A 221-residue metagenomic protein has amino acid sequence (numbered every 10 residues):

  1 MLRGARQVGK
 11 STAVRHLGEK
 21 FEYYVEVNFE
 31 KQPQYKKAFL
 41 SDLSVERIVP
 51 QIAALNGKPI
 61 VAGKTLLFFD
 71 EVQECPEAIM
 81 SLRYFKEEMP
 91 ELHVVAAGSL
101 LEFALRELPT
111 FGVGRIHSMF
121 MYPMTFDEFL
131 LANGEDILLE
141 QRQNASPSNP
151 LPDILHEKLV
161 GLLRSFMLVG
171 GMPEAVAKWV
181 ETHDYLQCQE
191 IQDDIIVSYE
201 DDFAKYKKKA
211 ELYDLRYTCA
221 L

Functional and structural regions predicted by a protein language model:
K10: Conserved lysine of the Walker
K20-K36: Conserved catalytic segments around the Walker B and adjacent sensor/switch elements of P-loop NTPase domains
K31-T65: Short glycine-rich substrate-engagement loop in P-loop NTPases that contacts/grips substrate
P59-A78: Conserved P-loop NTPase "ATPase switch" module shared by AAA+ and STAND
F68, H93-S99, F120, F129: Structural recognition of the conserved hydrophobic beta-strand(s) that form the central parallel beta-sheet of P-loop
E87-P109: Sensor-1/coupling segment of RecA-like P-loop NTPase cores
E102-S118, L130-E135: Short regulatory helix/loop adjacent to the ATP-binding pocket of P-loop NTPases
L131, D136-L221: Interdomain hinge/linker elements that couple catalytic modules in large macromolecular machines
